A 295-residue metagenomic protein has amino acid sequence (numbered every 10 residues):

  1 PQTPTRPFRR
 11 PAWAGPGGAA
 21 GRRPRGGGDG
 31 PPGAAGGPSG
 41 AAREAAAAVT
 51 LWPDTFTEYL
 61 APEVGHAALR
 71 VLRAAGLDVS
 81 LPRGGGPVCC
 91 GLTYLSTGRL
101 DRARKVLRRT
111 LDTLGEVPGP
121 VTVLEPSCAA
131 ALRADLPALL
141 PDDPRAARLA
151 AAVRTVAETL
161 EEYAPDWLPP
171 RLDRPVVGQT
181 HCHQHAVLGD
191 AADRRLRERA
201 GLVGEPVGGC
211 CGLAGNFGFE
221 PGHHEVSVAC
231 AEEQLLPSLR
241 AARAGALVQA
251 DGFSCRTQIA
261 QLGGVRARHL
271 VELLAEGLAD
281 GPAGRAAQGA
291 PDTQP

Functional and structural regions predicted by a protein language model:
P1-P295: Iron-sulfur cluster-binding electron-transfer modules in prokaryotic oxidoreductases
